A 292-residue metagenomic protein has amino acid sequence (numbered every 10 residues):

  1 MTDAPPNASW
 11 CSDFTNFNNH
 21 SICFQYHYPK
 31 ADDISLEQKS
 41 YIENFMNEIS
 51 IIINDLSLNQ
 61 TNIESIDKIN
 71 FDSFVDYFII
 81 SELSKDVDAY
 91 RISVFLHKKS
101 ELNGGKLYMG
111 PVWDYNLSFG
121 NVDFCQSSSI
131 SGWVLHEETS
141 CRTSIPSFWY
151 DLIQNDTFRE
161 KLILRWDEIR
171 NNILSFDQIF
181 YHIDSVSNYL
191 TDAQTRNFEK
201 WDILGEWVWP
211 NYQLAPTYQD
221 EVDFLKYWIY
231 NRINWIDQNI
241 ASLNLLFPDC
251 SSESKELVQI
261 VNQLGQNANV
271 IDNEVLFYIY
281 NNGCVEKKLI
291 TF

Functional and structural regions predicted by a protein language model:
P5-R91, F95-S100, G104-F247: Middle-to-C-terminal accessory/interaction subdomains
F247-F292: C-terminal outer-membrane/trafficking sorting elements
